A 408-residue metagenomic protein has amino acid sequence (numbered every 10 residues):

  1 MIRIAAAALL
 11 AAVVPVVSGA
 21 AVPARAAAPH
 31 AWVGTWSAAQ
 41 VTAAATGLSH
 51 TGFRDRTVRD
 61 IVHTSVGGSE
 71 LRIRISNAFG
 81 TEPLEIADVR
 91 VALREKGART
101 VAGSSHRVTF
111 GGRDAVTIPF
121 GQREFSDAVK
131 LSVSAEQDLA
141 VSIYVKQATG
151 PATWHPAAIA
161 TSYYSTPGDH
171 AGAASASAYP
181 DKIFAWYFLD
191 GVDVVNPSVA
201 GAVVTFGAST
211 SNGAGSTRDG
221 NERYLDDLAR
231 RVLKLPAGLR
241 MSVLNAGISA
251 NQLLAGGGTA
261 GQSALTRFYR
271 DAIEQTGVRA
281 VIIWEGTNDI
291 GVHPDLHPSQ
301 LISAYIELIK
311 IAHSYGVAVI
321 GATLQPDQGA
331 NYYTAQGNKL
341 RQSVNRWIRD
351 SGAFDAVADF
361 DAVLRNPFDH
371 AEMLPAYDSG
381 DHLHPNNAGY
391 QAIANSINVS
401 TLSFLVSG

Functional and structural regions predicted by a protein language model:
M1-I4: Positively charged n-region of N-terminal signal peptides that target proteins for export
A7-F206, S216-R218, A237, L405-S407: N-terminal secretory targeting modules
W36, R54-D60, P83, A87 (+6 more regions): Conserved SGNH/GDSL esterase-like catalytic core that processes O-acyl groups on lipids and polysaccharides
F206-G207, A322: Short hydrophobic segments within beta-strands
S211, A229, L233-A237, I273-G277 (+4 more regions): Sec-exported extracytoplasmic/periplasmic mature domains
S242, G316-A318, A356: Proline-centered loop/turn at the N-terminus of a beta-strand
L265, Q325-G408: Catalytic His-Asp segment of secreted/periplasmic serine-dependent ester chemistry enzymes
W284-D289, L308-Q342: Active-site segments of SGNH/GDSL-like serine hydrolases that catalyze O-acetyl group transfer/hydrolysis on lipids
